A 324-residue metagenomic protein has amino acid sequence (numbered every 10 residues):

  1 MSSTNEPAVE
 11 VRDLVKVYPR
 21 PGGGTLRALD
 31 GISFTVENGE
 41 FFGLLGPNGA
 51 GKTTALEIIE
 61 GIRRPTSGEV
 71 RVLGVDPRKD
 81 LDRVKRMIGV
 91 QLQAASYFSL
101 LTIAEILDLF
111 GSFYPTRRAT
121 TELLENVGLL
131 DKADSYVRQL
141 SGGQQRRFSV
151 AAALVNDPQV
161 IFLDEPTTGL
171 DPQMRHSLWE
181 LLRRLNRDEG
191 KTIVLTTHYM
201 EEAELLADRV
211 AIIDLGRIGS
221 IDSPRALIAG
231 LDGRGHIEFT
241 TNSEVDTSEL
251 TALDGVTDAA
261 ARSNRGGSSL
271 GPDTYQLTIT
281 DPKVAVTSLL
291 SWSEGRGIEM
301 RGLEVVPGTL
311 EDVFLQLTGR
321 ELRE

Functional and structural regions predicted by a protein language model:
M1-V17, R320-E324: ABC-family P-loop ATPase nucleotide-binding domain
E6-V9, K16-L215, S220: ABC transporter nucleotide-binding domains
E69, H236, E299-G302: Residues at or immediately flanking beta-strands
P77, F113, N242-S243, P282 (+1 more regions): Short beta->alpha junction loops/turns
G89, G111, P115, A229-G233 (+3 more regions): A generic structural signal for secondary-structure junctions that act as hinges or helix/strand caps at the edges
E180-T280: ABC transporter nucleotide-binding domain
T257-E324: Non-catalytic connector elements of ABC transporters
